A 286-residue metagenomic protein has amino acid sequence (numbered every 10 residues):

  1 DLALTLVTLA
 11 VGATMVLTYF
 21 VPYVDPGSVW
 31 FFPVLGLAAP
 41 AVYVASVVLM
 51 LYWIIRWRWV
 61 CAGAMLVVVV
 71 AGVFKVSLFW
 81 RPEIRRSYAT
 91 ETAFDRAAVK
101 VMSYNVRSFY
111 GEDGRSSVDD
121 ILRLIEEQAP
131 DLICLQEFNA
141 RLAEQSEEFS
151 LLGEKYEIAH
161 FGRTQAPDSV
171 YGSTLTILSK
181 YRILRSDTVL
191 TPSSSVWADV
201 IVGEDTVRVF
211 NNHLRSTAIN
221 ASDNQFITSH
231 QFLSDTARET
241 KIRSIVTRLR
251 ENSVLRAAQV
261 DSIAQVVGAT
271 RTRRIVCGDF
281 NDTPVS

Functional and structural regions predicted by a protein language model:
D1-A3: Membrane-anchoring hydrophobic segments
L6-W57: Membrane-embedded alpha-helical segments of integral membrane proteins
P26, F32-V44, V67-G72, Y88-K100 (+2 more regions): Active-site surface patch of divalent metal-dependent phosphodiester/phosphate bond hydrolases
P33, A98, S103-V118, A140-L142 (+1 more regions): Acidic/histidine-rich helix-loop elements that form or flank divalent-metal/phosphate-binding sites at the catalytic
Y43-Y88: Transmembrane alpha-helices and immediately adjacent membrane-cytoplasm interface residues in multi-pass integral
Y88-A93, E126, Y181-I183, G203-D205 (+4 more regions): The feature marks either
A98-V106, I121-S146, G162, A198 (+3 more regions): Active-site beta-strand/loop signature of hydrolases that rely on acidic residues for catalysis
T191-A237: Active-site catalytic loop in hydrolytic enzyme cores
